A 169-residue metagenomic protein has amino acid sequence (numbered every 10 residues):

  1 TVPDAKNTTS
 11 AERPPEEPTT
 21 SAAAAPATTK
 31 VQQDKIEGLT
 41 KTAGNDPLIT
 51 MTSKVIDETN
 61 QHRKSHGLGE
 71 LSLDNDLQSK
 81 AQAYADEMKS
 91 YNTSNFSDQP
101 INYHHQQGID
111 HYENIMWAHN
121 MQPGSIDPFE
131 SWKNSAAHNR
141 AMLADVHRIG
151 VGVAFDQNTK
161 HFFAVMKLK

Functional and structural regions predicted by a protein language model:
T1-I49: N-terminal, intrinsically disordered, polar/charged segments of Gram-positive cell-envelope systems that serve as
Q32-S90: A short alpha-helix/helix-coil micro-patch that ends at or immediately precedes a cysteine
T52-N60, L68, Q78, Q82-A85 (+5 more regions): Extracytoplasmic/secreted envelope proteins and their assembly/folding machinery, especially bacterial periplasmic
S53, L71, S94-N95, Q122 (+1 more regions): Short alpha-helix boundary/capping motifs
K64-H66, D110-H111, H147-R148, H161-F162: Loop/turn elements at helix/coil->beta-strand transitions in domains of secreted/extracellular proteins
S65-S79, N92-Y103, N139-A154: Surface-exposed patches in mature extracellular/periplasmic domains of secreted proteins
S79-G124: Short, surface-exposed glycine/acidic/tryptophan-bearing loops
A118-K169: Disulfide-stabilized extracellular recognition modules
